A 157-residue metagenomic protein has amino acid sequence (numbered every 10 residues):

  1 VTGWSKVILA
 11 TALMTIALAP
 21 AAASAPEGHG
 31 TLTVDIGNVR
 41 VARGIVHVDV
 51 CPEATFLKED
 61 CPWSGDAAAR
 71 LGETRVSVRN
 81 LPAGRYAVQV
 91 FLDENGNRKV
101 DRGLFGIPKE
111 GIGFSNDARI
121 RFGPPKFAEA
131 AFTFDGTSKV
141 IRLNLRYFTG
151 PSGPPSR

Functional and structural regions predicted by a protein language model:
V1-L9: Bacterial N-terminal signal peptides that target proteins for export
I8-A19: Bacterial N-terminal signal peptides
G28, P82-A83: Surface-exposed loops/turns
G30-V39, V48, L143: A short, amphipathic beta-strand motif
N38, V78-P82: Short, flexible loop/turn segments at beta-strand junctions in immunoglobulin-like and fibronectin type III
R85-V90: A short tyrosine-centered beta-strand micro-motif
E94-R102: Acidic, glycine-anchored loop motifs typical of Ca2+
G111-T149: Extracellular beta-sheet/turn segments enriched in Thr/Pro/Gly and aliphatic residues
